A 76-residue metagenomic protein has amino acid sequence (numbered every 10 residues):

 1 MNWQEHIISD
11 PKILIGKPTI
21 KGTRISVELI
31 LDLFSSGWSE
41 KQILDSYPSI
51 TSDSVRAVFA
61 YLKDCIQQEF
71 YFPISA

Functional and structural regions predicted by a protein language model:
Q4-T19: Short, Lys/Arg-enriched N-terminal segment that forms or immediately precedes the first helix of a structured domain
I25-A76: Long, charge-rich, low-complexity alpha-helical segments
